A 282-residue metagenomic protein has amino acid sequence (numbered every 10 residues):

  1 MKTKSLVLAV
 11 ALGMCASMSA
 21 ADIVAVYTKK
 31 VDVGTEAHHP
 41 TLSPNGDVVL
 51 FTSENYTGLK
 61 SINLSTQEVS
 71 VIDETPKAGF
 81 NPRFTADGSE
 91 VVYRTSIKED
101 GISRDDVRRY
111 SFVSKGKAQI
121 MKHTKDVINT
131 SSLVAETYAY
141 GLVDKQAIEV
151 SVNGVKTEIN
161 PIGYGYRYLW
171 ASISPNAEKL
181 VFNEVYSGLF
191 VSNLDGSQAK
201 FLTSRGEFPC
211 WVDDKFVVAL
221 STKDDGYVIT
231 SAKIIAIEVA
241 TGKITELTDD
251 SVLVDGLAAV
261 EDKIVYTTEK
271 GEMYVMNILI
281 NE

Functional and structural regions predicted by a protein language model:
S5-M14: Sec-dependent N-terminal signal peptides
A20-E282: Sequence signature of WD/YWTD-type beta-propeller architectures
